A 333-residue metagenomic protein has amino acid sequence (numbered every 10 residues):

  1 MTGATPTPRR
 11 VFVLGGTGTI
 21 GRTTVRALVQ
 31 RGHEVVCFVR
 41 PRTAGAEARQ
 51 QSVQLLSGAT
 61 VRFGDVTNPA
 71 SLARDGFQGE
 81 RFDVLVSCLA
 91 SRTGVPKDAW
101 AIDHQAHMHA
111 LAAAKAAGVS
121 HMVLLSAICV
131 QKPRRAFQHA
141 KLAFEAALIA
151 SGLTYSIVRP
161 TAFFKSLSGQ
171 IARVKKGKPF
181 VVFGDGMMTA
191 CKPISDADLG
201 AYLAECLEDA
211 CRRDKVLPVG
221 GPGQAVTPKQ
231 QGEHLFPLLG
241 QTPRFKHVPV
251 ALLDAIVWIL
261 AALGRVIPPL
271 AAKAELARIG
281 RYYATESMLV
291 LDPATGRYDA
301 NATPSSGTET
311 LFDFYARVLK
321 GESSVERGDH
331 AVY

Functional and structural regions predicted by a protein language model:
P8-H33: N-terminal Rossmann NAD(P)H-binding glycine-rich loop of SDR-like oxidoreductase domains
I20, L199, L203, Q231 (+1 more regions): Non-catalytic, hydrophobic alpha-helical segments
T43-A117, C129-Q131: NAD(P)H-binding glycine-rich loop region in Rossmannoid oxidoreductase-like domains and their noncatalytic homologs
V84, A251-Y333: A hydrophobic C-terminal alpha-helical subdomain
S91-G177: Glycine-/Pro-rich loop/turn segments that contact NAD(P) or position catalytic residues in Rossmann-like domains
A106, G186-L207, K215, T227: Substrate-positioning beta->alpha
S166-R173, C206-L217, Q241-P243: Glycine/proline-rich active-site loop of Rossmann-fold NAD(P)-dependent oxidoreductases
A190-A197, V219-P237, P249-W258, E309: Substrate-binding strand-loop-helix patch in Rossmann-like NAD(P)-dependent oxidoreductase/epimerase domains
